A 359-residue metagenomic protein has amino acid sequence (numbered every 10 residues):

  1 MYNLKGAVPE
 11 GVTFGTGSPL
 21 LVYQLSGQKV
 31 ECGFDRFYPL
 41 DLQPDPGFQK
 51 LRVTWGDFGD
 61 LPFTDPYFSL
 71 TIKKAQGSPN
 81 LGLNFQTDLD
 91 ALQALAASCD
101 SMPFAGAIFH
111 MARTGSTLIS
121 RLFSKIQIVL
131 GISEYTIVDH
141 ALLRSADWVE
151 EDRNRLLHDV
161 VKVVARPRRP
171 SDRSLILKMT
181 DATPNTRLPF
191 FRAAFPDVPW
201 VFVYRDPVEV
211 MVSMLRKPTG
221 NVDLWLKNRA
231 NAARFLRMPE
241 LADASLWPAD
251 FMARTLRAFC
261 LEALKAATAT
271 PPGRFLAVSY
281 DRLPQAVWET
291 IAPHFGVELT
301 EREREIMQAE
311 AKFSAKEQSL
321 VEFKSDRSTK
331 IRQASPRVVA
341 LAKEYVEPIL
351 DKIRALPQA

Functional and structural regions predicted by a protein language model:
M1-A97, P239-M252, L256-C260, L264-A359: PAPS-dependent sulfotransferases, especially Golgi type II membrane carbohydrate sulfotransferases
L4-G220, T270: PAPS-dependent sulfotransferase catalytic domain
I137-A146, P184-E301: PAPS-dependent sulfotransferase catalytic domain
E150-V160, T219-R234, V321-I331: A polyampholytic, Gly/Pro-enriched intrinsically disordered region
V163, M179, A233-R234, A315 (+1 more regions): A recognition module on extended beta-rich or small alphabeta surfaces enriched in W/G with H and D/E
